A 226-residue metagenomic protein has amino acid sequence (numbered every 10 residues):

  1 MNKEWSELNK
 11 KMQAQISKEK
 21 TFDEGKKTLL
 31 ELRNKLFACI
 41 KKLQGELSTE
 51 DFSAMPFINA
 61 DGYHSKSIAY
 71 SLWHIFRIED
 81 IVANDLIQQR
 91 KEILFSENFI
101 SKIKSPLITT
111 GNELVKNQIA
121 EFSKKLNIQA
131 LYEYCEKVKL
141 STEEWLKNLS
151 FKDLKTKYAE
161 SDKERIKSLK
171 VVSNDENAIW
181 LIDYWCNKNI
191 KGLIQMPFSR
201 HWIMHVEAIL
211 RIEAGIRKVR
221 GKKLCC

Functional and structural regions predicted by a protein language model:
M1-K11, A54-E113, L140-K147, E160-C226: Short, contiguous alpha-helical
M1-K42: Terminal targeting/low-complexity segments that flank the catalytic cores of oxidoreductases
A14, K18, K42, E46-T49 (+5 more regions): A structural signal for alpha-helix termini and helix-coil/disorder junctions
F22-K26, D61, A120-K125, N187-K191: A short, mixed-charge helix-start or loop-turn motif at secondary-structure junctions
G25, L32-L43, V82, K124-N127 (+4 more regions): Alpha-helical packing segments of well-folded alpha/beta enzyme cores
L36-D51, S173-E176: Short, contiguous, well-structured surface segments enriched in hydrophobic/aromatic residues
N112-A120: Cytochrome P450 catalytic-domain helical core, especially the substrate-recognition surface and oxygen-activation
F122-Y132, F151-R165: Acidic, Ser/Thr/Gly/Pro-rich intrinsically disordered interaction regions
